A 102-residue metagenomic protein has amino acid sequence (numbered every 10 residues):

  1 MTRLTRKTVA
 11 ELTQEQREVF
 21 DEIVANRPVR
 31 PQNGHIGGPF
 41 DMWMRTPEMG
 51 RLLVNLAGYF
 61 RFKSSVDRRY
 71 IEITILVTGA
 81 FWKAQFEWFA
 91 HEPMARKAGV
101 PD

Functional and structural regions predicted by a protein language model:
M1-R68: Secretory/endomembrane lumenal or extracellular ectodomains immediately following the signal peptide
R51, V66, E72-A98, D102: Conserved alpha-helical segments that form or flank metal/cofactor-binding pockets of metalloenzymes
